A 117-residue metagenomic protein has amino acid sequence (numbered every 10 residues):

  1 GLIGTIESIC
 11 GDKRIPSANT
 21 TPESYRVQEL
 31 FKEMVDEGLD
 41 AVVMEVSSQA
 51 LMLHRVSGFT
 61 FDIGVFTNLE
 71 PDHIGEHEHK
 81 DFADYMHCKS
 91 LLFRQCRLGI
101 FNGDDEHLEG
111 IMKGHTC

Functional and structural regions predicted by a protein language model:
G1-C10: Short beta-strand-centered segment that lines the nucleotide-binding/catalytic pocket of NTP-utilizing
R14-S24, D72-K80: Flexible beta-alpha connector loops of hexameric P-loop NTPases
L30, M34-V35, E45: Switch I (G2) and immediately adjacent beta-strands of P-loop GTPase domains
D36-E37, I63-C117: Acidic, Mg2+-coordinating active-site environments of NTP-dependent enzymes
L39-Q49: Switch II (G3) loop of P-loop NTPases
A50-S57: Conserved helix/coil segment N-terminal to the catalytic DExD/H
